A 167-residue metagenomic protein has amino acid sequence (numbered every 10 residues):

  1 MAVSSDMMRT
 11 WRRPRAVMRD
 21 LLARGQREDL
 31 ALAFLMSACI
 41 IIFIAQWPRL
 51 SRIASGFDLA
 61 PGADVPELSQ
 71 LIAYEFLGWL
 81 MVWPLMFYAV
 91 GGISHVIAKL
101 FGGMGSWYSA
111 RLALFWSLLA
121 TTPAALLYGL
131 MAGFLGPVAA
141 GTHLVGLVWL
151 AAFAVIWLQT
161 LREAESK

Functional and structural regions predicted by a protein language model:
M1-I44: N-terminal juxtamembrane cytosolic/stromal segments of multi-pass membrane proteins
D6, T10-R19, R52, I156-K167: Juxtamembrane interface elements at the cytosolic ends of transmembrane helices in multi-pass membrane proteins
L35-A38, A63-D64, I72, A110: Loop-to-helix transition at the N-terminal end of transmembrane alpha-helices
I41-W47, T121-L126: A generic, lipid-embedded transmembrane alpha helix
F43-S55, L85-A89: Transmembrane alpha-helix/helix-exit interface in multi-pass inner-membrane proteins
P48-I72: Membrane-interface interhelical connector segments
L68-V82, F87-K167: Hydrophobic alpha-helical transmembrane segments and adjacent short intramembrane/lumenal linkers of inner/organellar
